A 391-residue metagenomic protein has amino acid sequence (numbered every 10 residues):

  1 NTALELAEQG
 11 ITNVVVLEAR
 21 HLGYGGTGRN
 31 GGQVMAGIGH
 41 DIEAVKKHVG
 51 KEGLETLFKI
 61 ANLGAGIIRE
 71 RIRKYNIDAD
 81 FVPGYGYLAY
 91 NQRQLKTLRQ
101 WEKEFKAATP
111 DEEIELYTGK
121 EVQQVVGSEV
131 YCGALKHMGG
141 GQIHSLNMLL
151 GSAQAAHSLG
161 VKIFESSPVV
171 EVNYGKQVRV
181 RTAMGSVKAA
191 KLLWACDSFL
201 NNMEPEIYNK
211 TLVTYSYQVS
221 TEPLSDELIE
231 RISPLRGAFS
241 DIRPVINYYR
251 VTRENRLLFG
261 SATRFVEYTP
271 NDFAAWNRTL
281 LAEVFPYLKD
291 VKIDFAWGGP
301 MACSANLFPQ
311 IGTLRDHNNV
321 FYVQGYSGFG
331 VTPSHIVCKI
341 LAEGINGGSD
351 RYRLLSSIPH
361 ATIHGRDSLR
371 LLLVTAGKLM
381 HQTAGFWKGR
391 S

Functional and structural regions predicted by a protein language model:
T2, L6: Aromatic pocket-lining residues of Rossmann-like dinucleotide-binding sites
A7-R29: Glycine-rich FAD pyrophosphate-binding loop
G37-K120: Dinucleotide-binding Rossmann-like beta1-alpha1 core, especially the glycine-rich loop that anchors the ADP
G66, Y75-V82, V169-Y174, S186-D226 (+1 more regions): Active-site substrate-recognition segment that forms the wall of the catalytic cavity or substrate channel
E70-F81, A108, E112, S158 (+3 more regions): Surface-exposed helix-capping loop/turn segments at secondary-structure junctions
G84-R93, G139-Q142, V169, R264-V266: Conserved short loop/turn motifs at secondary-structure junctions
K96-A107, E129-K191: Helical element adjacent to the flavin cofactor pocket in flavoenzyme catalytic cores
E267-T269, A274-W387: C-terminal catalytic lobe of FAD-dependent flavoproteins
